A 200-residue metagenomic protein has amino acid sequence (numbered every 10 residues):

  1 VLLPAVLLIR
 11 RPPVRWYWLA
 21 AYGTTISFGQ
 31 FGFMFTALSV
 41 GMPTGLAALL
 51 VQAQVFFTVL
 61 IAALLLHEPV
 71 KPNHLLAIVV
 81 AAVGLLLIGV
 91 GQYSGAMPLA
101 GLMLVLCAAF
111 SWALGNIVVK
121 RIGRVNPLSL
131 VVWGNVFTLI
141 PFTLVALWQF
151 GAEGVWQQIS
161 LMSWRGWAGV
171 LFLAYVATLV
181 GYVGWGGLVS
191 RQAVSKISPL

Functional and structural regions predicted by a protein language model:
V1-V6, A21, H74-V80, A100-L104 (+2 more regions): Hydrophobic alpha-helical transmembrane segments of multi-pass integral membrane proteins, especially transporters
L2, I61, V70-G91, A109-F110 (+1 more regions): Hydrophobic transmembrane alpha-helices of multi-pass small-molecule transport proteins
P13-W18, A48-V51, H67-L87, G95-L102: Loop-to-transmembrane alpha-helix entry segments
G23-G32, V55-L60, L86, A109-A113 (+2 more regions): Hydrophobic/small/kink-forming positions within alpha-helical transmembrane segments of polytopic membrane proteins
I26, F35-P69, A108, V194-L200: Specific alpha-helical transmembrane segments that line the substrate/conduction pathway and gating interfaces
F31, A47-A53, V118-L139, A174-L200: Helix-helix packing/entry segments at the starts of transmembrane helices
G32-S39, L86-S94, P98, T138-V155: Hydrophobic alpha-helical transmembrane segments in multi-pass integral membrane proteins
A37, L64-L66, V70, I122 (+2 more regions): Hydrophobic/aromatic residues within transmembrane alpha-helices of multi-pass small-molecule transporters
